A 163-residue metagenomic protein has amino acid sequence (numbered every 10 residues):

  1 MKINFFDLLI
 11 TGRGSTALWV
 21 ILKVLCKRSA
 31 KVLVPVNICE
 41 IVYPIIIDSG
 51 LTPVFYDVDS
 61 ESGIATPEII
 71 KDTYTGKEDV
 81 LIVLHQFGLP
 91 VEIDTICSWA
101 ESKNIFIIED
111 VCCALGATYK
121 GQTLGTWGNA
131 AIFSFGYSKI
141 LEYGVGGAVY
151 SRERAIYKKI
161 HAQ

Functional and structural regions predicted by a protein language model:
K2-V20, V34-V36, Y56: Short loop-beta-helix segment that forms the pyridoxal 5′-phosphate
F5-F6, S29, E78, G128: Short, well-ordered alpha-helix to beta-strand connector turns
I10, G14, L18, G63 (+2 more regions): Conserved donor sugar-nucleotide recognition element shared by glycan-biosynthetic enzymes
A17-L25, G147: Buried hydrophobic packing segments
K23-S102, F106-V111, L115-T118: PLP-dependent aminotransferase-like
D72-T73, W99, L124-W127, Y150: Short, hinge-like loop/turn segments at secondary-structure boundaries
E109-Y143: Conserved active-site segment immediately N-terminal to the catalytic lysine that forms the internal aldimine
I140-Q163: Conserved core segment of the aminotransferase class I/II
